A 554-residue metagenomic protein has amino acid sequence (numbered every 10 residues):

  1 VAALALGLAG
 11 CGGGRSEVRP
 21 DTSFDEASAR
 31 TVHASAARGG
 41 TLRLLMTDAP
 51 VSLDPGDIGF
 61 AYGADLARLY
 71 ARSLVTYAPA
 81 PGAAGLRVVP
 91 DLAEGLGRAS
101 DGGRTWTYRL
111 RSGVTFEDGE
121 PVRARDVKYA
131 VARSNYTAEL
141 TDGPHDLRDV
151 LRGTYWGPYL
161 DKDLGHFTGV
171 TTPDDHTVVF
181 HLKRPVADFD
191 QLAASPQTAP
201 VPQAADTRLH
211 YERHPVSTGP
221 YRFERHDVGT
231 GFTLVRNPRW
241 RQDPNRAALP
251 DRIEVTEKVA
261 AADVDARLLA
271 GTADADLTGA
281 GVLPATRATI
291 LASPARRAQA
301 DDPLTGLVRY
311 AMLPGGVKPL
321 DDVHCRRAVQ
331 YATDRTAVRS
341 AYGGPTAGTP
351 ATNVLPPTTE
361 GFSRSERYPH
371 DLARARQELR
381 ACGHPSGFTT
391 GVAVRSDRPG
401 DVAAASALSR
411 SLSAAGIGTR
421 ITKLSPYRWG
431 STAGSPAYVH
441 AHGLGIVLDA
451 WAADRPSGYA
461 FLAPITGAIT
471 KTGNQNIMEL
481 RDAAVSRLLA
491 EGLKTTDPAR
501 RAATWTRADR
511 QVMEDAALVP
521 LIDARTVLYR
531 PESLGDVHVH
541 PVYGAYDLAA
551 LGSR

Functional and structural regions predicted by a protein language model:
D25, R30, S35, R327 (+4 more regions): Extracytoplasmic/peripheral linker and loop segments enriched in polar/acidic and small residues with frequent Thr/Pro
L45-D101, H214-V216: N-terminal lobe/hinge region of extracytoplasmic solute-binding protein
P79-A83, L164-H166, H176, H181-A248 (+1 more regions): Gly/Pro-rich hinge or "lid" segments in bacterial periplasmic/extracellular proteins
R109, D126-K128, R133-P202: Surface-exposed binding/hinge segments that line and control ligand-binding clefts or catalytic entry sites
A205-P215, R239-T289, G316, G418: Ligand-site clamp/hinge motif
G316-T358, A403-A404, V512-A517: Periplasmic-binding protein-like
T346-A381, S396-A403: Structural transition elements
L528-R554: Long beta-strand-rich cores associated with HINT superfamily self-processing modules
